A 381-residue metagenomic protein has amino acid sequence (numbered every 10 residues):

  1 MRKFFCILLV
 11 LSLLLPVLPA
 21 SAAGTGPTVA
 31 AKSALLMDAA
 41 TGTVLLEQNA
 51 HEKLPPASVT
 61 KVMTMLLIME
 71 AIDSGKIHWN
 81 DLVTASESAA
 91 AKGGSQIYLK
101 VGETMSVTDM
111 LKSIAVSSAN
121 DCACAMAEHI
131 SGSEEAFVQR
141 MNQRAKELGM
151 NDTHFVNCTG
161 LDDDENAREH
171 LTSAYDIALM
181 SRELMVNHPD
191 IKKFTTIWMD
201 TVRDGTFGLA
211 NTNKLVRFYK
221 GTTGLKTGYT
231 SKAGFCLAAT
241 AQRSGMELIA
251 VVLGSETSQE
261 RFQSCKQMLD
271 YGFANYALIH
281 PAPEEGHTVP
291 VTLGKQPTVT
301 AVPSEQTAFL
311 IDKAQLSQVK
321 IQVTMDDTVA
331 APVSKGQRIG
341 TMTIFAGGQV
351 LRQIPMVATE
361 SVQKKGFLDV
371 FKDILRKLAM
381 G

Functional and structural regions predicted by a protein language model:
M1, L15-A23: Intrinsically disordered, low-complexity Ser/Thr/Pro-rich tracts
M1-R2, P56, V107, F367 (+1 more regions): Structural motif marking the loop-to-transmembrane transition
F4-L8, I374: Alpha-helical transmembrane segments
I7-P16: Bacterial N-terminal signal peptides
P19, L82-V83, V156-N157, T195-T196 (+2 more regions): Short loop/turn and capping residues at structural boundaries
A20-S181, M185-H188: Active-site-adjacent loops and short helices of periplasmic peptidoglycan-processing enzymes
M150-N151, R168-G381: Domain-terminus/edge residues, biased toward the C-terminal soluble/receptor-binding domains of extracytoplasmic
